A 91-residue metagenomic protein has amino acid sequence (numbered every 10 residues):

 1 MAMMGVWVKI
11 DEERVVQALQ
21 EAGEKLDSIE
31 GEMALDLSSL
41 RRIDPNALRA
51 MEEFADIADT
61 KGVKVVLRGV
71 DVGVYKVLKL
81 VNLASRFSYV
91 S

Functional and structural regions predicted by a protein language model:
M1-K9: Short amphipathic
I10-F87: Amphipathic alpha-helical interaction surfaces in cytosolic regulatory modules
Y89-S91: Short, charged, intrinsically disordered terminal tails
